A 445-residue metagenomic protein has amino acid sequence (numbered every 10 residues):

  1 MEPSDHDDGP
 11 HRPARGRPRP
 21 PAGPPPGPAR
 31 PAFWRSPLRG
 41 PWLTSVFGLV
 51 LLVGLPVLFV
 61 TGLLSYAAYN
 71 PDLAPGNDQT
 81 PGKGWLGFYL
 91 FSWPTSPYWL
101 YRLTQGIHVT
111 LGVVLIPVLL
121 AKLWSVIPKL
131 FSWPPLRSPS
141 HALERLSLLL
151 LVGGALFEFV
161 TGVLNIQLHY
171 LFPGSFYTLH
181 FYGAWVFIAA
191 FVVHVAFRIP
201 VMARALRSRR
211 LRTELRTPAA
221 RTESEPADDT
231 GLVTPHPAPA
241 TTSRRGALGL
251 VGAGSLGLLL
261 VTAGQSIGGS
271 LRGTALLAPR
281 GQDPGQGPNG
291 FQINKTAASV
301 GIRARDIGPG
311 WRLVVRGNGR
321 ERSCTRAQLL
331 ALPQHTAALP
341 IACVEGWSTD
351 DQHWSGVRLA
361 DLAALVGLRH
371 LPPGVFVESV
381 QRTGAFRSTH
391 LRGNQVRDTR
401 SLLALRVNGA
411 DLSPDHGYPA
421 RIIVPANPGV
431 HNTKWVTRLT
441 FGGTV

Functional and structural regions predicted by a protein language model:
E2-G281, F291, V315, Y418: Membrane-embedded alpha-helical bundles that constitute the cytochrome b-like, heme-associated redox core of multi-pass
S266-R272, L276-V445: Structured, non-membrane catalytic/scaffold regions adjacent to prosthetic-group chemistry
